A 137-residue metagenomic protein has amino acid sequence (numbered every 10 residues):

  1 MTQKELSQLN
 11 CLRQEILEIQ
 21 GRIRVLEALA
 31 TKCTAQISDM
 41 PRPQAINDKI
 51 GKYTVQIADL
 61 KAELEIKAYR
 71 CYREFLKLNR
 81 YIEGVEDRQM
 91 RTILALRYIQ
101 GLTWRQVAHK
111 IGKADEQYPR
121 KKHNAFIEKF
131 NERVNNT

Functional and structural regions predicted by a protein language model:
M1-Y81, E132-T137: N-terminal interaction/assembly modules
E74-K77, R88-M90, K122: N-terminal positioning helix adjacent to the helix-turn-helix/winged-helix DNA-binding module
G84-V85, K113: Short, conserved sequence motifs enriched in acidic/basic residues, glycine, and aromatics that mark functional "hot
E86-Q100: Short amphipathic alpha helix immediately N-terminal
L94, V107-A108: Hydrophobic positions on the alpha-helical face of helix-turn-helix-like DNA-binding modules
G101-L102, A114: Residue-level signal for the short linker/turn that defines the boundary of a DNA-recognition helix
G112-R133: DNA-recognition helix of helix-turn-helix
